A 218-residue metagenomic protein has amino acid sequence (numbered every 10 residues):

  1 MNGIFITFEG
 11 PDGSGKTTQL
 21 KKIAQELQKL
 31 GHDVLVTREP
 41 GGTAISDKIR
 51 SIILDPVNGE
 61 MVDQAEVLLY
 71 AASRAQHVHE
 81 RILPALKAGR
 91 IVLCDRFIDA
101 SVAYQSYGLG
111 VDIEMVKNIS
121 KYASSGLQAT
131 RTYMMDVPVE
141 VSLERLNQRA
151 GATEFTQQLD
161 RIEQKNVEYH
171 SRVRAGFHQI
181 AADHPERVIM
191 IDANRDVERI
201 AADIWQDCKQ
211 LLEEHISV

Functional and structural regions predicted by a protein language model:
N2-F5: Pre-Walker A (Motif I) flank of P-loop NTPase domains
F8: Hydrophobic anchor at the beta1->P-loop junction of P-loop NTPases
G13: Walker A (P-loop) phosphate-binding loop of P-loop NTPases
K16: Conserved lysine of the Walker
Q19: Hydrophobic positions on the alpha1 helix immediately C-terminal to the Walker A/P-loop
K22-A24, E140-V218: NTP-dependent small-molecule kinase module
H32-S124: ATP-dependent small-molecule kinase phosphotransfer cores that center on conserved nucleotide phosphate-binding segments
C94-R96, G126-L146: Conserved phosphate-donor/acceptor-positioning beta-strand/loop module used by diverse small-molecule
